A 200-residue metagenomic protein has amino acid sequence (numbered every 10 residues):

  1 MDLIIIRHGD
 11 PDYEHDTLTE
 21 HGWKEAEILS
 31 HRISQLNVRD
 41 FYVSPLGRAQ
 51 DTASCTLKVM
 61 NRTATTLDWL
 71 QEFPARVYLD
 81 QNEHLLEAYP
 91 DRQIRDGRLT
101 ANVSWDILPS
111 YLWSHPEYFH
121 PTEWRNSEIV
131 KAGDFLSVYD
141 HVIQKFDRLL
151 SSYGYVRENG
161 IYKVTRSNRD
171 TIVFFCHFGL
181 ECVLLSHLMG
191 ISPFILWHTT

Functional and structural regions predicted by a protein language model:
M1-I4: Extreme N-terminal starter segment of soluble prokaryotic enzymes
G9, L46, F178: Active-site metal-binding loops of divalent metal-dependent hydrolases
L18-I33: Short catalytic helix/loop segments, enriched in acidic residues and glycine and frequently bearing histidine
H31-T122: Phosphate-coordination/substrate-recognition cap region in phosphate-metabolizing enzymes
R39-P45, I161-K163, T171-F174: Short glycine-rich phosphate-binding loop at a beta-alpha junction
R125-I161: Internal catalytic-core helix/loop-beta-alpha segment that presents or stabilizes conserved functional determinants
S192-T200: Domain-level recognition of soluble alpha/beta enzyme cores, biased toward histidine phosphatases/phosphomutases
